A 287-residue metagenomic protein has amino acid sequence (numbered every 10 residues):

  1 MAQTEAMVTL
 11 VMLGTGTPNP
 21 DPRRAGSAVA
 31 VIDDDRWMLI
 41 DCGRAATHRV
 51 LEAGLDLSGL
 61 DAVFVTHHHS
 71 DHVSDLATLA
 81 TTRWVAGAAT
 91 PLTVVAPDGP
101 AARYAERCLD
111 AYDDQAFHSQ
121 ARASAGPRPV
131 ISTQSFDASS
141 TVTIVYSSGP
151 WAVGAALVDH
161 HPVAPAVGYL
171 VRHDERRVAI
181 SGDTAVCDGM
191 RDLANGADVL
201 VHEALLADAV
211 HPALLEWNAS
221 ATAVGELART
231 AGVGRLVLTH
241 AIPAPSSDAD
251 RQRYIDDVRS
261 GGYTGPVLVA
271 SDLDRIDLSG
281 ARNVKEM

Functional and structural regions predicted by a protein language model:
A2-V178, D250-R251, I255-K285: Binuclear metal-dependent hydrolase catalytic cores
G168, R177, A185-I276, G280: Cap/insert and terminal regions of metallo-dependent hydrolase folds
